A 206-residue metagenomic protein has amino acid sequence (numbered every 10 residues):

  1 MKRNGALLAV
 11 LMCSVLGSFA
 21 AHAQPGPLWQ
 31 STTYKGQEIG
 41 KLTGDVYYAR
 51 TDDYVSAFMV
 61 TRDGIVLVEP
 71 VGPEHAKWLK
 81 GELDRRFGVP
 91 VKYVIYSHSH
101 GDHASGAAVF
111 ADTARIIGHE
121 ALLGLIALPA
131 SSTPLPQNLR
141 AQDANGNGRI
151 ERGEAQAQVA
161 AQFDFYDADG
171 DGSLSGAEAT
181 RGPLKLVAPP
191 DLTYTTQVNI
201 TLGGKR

Functional and structural regions predicted by a protein language model:
M1-A9: Bacterial N-terminal signal peptides that target proteins for export
L8-S18: Bacterial N-terminal signal peptides
F19-A23: Sec/Tat signal peptide C-region and signal peptidase I cleavage site
Q24-G26, K41, L122-G124, P129-G153 (+1 more regions): Metallo-beta-lactamase
G36-E82: Conserved beta-strand hairpin/beta-sheet module of binuclear metal-dependent hydrolase folds, prominently
D53-S56, I65, G72-H75, S99-H103 (+3 more regions): Solvent-exposed loop/turn segments at secondary-structure junctions within structured extracellular/periplasmic domains
S56, A76-K80, A104-A107, P136 (+2 more regions): Extracytoplasmic/secreted envelope proteins and their assembly/folding machinery, especially bacterial periplasmic
R62-G64, E74-G118, L192: Active-site metal-binding motif and surrounding structural segment of the metallo-beta-lactamase
